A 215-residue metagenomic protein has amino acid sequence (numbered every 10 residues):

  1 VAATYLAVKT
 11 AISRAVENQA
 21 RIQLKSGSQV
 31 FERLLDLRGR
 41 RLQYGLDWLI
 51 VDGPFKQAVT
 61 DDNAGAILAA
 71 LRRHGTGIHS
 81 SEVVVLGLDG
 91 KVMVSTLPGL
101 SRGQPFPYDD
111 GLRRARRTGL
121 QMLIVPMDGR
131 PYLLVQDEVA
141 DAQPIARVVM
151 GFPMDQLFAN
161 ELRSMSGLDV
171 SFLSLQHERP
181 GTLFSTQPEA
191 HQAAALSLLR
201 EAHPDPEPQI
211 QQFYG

Functional and structural regions predicted by a protein language model:
A2-D61, I78-S81, L88, L123-I124 (+1 more regions): Juxtamembrane extracytoplasmic/periplasmic/luminal helical "stalk" adjacent to the first N-terminal
L34, R73-H74, D137-E138: A generic secondary-structure signal
T60-A70, T76-H79, K91-P126, F152-L168 (+1 more regions): Extracytoplasmic/periplasmic sensor domains and loops in membrane signaling proteins
V83-D89, S95, D169-H177: Short hydrophobic alpha-helical segments used for membrane anchoring or interfacial signaling
G90, A142-Q143: A glycine-centered beta-loop-beta connector
M127-L133: Short, solvent-exposed loop/turn segments at the edges of secondary structure
L133-A142, G151-P153, Q212-G215: A short, hydrophobic, proline-anchored segment that marks a local hinge/packing element in signaling and regulatory
A146-V148: Short beta-strand edge/capping elements of PAS-family sensory modules
